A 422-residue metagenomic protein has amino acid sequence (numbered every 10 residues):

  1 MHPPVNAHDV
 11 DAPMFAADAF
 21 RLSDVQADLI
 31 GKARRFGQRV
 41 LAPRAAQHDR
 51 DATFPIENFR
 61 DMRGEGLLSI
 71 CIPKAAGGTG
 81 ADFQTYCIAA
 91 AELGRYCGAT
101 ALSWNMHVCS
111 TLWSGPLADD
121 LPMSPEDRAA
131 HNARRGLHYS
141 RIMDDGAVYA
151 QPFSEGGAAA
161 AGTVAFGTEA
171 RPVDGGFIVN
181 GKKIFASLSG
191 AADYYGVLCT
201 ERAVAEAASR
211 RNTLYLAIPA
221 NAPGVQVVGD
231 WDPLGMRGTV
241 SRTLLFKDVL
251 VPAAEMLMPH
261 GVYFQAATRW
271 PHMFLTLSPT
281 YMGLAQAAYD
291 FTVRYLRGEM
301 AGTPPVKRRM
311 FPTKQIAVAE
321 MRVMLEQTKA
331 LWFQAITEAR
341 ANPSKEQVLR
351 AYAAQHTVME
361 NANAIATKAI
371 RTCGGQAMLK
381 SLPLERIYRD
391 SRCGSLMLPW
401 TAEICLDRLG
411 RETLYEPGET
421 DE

Functional and structural regions predicted by a protein language model:
M1-G31, R35, T420-E422: Basic/polar N-terminal segments that are highly enriched at the extreme N-terminus, encompassing both cleavable
P3, G375-E422: Glycine-rich phosphate/cofactor-binding loops in nucleotide/flavin-utilizing enzymes
A45-D49, E326-T357, I370-M378: C-terminal helix-coil-helix/basic helical segment that borders enzyme active sites and/or dimer interfaces and provides
I56-G64, I70-K183, S187: Glycine-rich flavin
K182-Q226: A short core secondary-structure module
I184-S189, W270-L277, G394-M397: Glycine-rich phosphate/pyrophosphate-binding beta-alpha loops
W231-L325: Glycine-rich beta->alpha junctions and the first turn(s) of the following alpha-helix
A362-N363, E422: Non-transmembrane, aqueous-exposed alpha-helical and coiled segments at domain scale
